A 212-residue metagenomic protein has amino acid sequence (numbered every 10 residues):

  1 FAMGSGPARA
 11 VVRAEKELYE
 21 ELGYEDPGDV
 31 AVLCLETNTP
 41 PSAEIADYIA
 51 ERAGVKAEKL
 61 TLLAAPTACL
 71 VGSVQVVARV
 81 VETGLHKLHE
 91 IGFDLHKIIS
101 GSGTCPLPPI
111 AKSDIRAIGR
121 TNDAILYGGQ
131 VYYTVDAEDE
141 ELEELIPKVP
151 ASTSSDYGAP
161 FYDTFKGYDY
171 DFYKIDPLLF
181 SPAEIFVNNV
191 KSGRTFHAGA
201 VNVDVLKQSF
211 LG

Functional and structural regions predicted by a protein language model:
F1-E82, H86, E90-G212: Anaerobic metallocofactor- and corrinoid-dependent redox/one-carbon enzyme cores, especially those from methanogenesis
